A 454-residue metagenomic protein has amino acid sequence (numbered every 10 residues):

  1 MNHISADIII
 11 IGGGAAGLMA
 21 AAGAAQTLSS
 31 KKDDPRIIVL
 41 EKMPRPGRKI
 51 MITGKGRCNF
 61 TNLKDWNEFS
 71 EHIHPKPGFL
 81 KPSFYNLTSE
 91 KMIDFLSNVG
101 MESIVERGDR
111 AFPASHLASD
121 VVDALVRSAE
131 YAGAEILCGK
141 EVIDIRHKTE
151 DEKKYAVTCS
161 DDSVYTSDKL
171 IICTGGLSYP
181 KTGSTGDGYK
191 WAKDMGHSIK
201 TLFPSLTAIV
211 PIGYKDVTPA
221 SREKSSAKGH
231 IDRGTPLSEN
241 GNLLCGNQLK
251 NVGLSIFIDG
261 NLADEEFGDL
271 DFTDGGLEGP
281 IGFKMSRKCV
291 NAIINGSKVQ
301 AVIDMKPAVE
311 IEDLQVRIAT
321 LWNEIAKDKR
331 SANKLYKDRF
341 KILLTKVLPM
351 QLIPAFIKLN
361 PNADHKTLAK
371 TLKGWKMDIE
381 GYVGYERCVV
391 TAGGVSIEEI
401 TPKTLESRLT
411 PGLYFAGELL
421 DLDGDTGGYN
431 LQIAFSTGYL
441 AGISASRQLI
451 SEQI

Functional and structural regions predicted by a protein language model:
N2-A16: Beta1/beta-strand and adjacent pyrophosphate-binding region of the FAD-binding site in flavoprotein oxidoreductases
I9, A25-K55: Glycine-rich FAD pyrophosphate-binding loop
I9-I11, L40, V142, V164-K181 (+3 more regions): Short hydrophobic core segments
K42-E135, K140: Conserved N-terminal/central alpha/beta ligand/cofactor-binding core
R45, W66-E68, K76, Y85 (+8 more regions): Residue-level recognition of phosphate/Mg2+-coordinating polar/acidic sites in nucleotide-handling active sites
C138-K153: A conserved short coil-to-beta-strand element within the FAD-binding core of flavoproteins
K169-V217, G234: Glycine-rich loop(s) and the adjacent beta-strand/alpha-helix scaffold that form part
S178-W191, M195, L422-I450: A conserved FAD-binding loop/helix module that cradles the flavin
